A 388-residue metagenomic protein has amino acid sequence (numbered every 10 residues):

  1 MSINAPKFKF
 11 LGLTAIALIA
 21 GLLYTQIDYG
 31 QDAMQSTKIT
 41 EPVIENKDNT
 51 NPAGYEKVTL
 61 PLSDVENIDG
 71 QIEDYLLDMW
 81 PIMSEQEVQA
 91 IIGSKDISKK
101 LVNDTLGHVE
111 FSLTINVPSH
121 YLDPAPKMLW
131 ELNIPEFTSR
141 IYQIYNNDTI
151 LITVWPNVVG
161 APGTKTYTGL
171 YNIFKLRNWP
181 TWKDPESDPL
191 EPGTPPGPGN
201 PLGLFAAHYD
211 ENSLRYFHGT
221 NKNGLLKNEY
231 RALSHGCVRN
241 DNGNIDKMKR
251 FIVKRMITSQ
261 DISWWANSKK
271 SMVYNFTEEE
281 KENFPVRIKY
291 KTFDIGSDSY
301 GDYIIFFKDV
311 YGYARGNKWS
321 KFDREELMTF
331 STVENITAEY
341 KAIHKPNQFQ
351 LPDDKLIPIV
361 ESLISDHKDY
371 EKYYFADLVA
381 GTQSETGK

Functional and structural regions predicted by a protein language model:
S2-T14: N-terminal Sec-pathway targeting helices
I19-V238, N242-K388: N-terminal pre-domains immediately preceding structured catalytic cores
